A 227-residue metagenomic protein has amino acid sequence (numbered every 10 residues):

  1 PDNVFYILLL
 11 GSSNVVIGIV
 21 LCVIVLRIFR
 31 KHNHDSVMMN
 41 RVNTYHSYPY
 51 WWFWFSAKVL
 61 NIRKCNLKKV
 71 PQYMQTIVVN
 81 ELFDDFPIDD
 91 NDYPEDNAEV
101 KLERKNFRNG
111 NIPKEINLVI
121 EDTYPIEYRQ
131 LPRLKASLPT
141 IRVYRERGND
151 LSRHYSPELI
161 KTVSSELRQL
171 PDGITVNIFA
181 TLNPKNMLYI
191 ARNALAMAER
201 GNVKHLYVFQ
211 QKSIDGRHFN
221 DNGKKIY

Functional and structural regions predicted by a protein language model:
D2-L9: Membrane-interfacial hairpin junctions
L9-K135: N-terminal topogenic membrane-targeting module
A136-Y227: Long, non-transmembrane cytosolic or organellar matrix-exposed soluble domains/tails of integral membrane proteins
